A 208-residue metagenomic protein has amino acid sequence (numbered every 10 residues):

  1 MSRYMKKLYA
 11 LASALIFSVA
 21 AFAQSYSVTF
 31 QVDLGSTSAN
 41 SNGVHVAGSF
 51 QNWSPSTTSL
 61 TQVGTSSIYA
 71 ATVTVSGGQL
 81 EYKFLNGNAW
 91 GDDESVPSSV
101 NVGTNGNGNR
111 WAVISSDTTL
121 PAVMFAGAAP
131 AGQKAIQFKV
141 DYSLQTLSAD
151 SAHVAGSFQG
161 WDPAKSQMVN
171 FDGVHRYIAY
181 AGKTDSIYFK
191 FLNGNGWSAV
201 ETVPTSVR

Functional and structural regions predicted by a protein language model:
M1-M5: N-terminal secretory signal peptides that target proteins for export/translocation
K6-A14: Sec-dependent signal peptide recognition, specifically the positively charged N-region followed immediately by
V19-A23: Sec/Tat signal peptide C-region and signal peptidase I cleavage site
Y26-L34, K134-Y142: A short, amphipathic beta-strand motif
S36-G78, G87-A112, Y142-S186, L192-R208: Aromatic-rich carbohydrate-binding modules that target alpha-glucans
F84: Ligand/cofactor-recognition surfaces for anionic moieties
A112-A135: Compositionally biased low-complexity segments at domain edges in trafficked proteins and select soluble regulators
